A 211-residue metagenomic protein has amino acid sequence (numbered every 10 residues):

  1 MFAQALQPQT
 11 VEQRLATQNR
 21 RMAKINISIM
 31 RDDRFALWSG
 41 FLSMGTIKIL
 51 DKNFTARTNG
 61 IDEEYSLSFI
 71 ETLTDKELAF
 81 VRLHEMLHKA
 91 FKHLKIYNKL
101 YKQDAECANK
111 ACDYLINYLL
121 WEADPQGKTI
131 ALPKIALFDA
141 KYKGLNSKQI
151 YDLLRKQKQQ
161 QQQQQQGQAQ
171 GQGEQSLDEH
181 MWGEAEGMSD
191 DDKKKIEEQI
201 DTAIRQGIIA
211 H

Functional and structural regions predicted by a protein language model:
M1-R82, M86-Q126, L132: Basic/hydrophobic alpha-helical interface regions
L119-H211: Negatively charged
